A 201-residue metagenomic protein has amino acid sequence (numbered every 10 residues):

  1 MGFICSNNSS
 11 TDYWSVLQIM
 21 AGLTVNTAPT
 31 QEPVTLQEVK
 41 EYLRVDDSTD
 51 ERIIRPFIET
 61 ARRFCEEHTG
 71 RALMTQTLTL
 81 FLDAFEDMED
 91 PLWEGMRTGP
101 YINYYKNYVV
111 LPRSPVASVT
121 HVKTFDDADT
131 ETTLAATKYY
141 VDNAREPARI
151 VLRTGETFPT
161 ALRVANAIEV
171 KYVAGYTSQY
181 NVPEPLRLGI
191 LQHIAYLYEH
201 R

Functional and structural regions predicted by a protein language model:
G2-R201: Divalent metal-cofactor coordination and adjacent catalytic microenvironments
